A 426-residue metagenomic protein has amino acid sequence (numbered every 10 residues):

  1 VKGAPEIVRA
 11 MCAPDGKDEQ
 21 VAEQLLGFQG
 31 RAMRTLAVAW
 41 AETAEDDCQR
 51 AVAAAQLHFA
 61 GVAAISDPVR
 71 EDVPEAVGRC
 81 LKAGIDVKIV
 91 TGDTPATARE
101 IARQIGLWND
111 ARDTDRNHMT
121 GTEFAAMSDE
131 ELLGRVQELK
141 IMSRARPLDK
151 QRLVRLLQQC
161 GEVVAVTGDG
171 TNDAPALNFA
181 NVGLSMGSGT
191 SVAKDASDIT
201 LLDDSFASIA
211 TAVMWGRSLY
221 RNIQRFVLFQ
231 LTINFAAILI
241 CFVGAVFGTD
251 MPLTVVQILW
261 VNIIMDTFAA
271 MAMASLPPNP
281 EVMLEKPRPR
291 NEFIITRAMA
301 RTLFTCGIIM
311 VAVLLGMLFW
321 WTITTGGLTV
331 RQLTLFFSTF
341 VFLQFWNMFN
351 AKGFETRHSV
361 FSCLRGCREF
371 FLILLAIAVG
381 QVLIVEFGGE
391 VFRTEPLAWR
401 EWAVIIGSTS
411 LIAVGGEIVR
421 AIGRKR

Functional and structural regions predicted by a protein language model:
V1-E19, Q24-L156, C160, A174 (+4 more regions): Cytosolic catalytic headpieces and adjacent flexible linkers of membrane translocases
N109-V166, A180, L184-T356: Membrane-embedded transport module
L177: Basic, alpha-helical nucleic-acid-binding regions used in initiation and control of genome expression
I295-A300, T356-A376: C-terminal membrane-solvent junction of multi-pass transporters and transport-like membrane proteins
V313-M317, L375-E390: Hydrophobic alpha-helical transmembrane segments in multi-pass integral membrane proteins
F342, N347, E369-I384: Hydrophobic alpha-helical membrane segments
E386-W402: Extracellular/periplasmic helix-loop-helix junctions in multi-pass membrane proteins
I418-R426: Membrane-interface capping segments at transmembrane-helix boundaries
